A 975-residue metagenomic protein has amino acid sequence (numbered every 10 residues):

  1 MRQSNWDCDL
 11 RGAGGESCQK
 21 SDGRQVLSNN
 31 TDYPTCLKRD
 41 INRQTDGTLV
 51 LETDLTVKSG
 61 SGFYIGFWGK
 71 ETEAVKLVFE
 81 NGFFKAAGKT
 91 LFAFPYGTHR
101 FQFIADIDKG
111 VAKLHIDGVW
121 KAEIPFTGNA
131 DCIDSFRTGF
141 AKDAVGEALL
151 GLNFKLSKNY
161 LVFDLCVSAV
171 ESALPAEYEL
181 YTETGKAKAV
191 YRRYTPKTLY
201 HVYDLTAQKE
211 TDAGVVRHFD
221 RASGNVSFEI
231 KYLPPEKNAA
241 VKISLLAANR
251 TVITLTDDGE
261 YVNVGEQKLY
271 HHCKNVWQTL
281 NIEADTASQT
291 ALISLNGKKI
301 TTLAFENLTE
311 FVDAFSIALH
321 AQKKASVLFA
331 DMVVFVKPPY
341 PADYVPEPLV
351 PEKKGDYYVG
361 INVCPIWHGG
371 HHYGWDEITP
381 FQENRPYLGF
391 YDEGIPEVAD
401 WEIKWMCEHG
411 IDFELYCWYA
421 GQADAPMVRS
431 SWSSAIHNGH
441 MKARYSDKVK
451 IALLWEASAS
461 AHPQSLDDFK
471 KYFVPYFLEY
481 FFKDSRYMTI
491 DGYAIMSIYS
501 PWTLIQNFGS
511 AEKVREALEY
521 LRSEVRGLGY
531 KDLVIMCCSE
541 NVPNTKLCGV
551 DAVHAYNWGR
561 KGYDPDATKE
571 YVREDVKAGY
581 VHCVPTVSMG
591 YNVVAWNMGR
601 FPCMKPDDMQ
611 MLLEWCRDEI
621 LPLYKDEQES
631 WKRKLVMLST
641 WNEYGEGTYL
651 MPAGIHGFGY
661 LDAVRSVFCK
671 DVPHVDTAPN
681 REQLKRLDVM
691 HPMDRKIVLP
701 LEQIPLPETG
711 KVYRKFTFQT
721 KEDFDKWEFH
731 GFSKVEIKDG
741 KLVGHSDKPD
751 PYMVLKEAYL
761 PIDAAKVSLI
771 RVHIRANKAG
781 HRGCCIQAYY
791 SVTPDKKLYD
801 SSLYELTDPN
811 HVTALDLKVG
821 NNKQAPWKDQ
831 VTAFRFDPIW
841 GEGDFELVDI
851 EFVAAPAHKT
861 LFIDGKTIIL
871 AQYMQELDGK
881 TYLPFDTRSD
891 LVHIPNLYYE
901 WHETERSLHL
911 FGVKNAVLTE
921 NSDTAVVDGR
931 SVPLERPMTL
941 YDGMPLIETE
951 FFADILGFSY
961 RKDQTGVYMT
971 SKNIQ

Functional and structural regions predicted by a protein language model:
R2-V26, S172-V202, D723-G740: Extracellular glycan-recognition surfaces and repeat-rich motifs
D22-F84, L199-Y261: Secretory/extracellular carbohydrate-interaction modules and structurally similar beta-sandwich "look-alikes"
T53, G97-I107, A112-L114, V276-D285 (+2 more regions): Short tryptophan-centered beta-strand motifs in secreted/extracellular beta-sheet-rich domains of glycan-recognition
S59-G88, I116, E236-K268, V276 (+4 more regions): Extracellular ligand-binding interfaces
I124-K155, L303-L328: Flexible glycan-contacting loops in extracellular carbohydrate-active proteins
D143-V162, H320-D331, K828, I839-F852: Extracellular carbohydrate recognition
P338-L706: Glycan-processing catalytic domains of CAZymes
A855-Q975: Primary recognition of N-terminal secretory signal peptides and signal-anchoring hydrophobic helices
